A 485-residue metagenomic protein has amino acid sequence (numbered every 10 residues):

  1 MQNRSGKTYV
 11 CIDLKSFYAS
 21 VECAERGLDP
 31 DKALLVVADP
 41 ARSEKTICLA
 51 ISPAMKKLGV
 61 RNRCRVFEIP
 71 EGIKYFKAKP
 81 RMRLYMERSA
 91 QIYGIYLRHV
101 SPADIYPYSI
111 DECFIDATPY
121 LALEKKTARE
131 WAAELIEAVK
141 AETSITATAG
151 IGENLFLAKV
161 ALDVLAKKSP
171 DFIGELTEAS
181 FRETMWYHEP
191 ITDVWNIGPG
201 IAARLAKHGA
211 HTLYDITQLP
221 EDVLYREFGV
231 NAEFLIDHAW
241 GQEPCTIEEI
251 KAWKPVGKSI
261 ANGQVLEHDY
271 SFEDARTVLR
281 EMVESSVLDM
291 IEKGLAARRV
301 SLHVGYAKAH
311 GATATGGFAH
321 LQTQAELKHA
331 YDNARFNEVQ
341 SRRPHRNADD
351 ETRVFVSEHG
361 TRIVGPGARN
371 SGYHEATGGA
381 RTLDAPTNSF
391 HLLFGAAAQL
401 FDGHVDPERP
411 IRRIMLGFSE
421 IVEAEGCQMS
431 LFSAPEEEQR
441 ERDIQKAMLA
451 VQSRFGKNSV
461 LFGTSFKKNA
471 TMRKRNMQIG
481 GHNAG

Functional and structural regions predicted by a protein language model:
M1-E22, L157, Y187, P199 (+6 more regions): Non-catalytic peripheral regions of nucleotide-handling enzymes
M1-I110, F114, A239: Residues that scaffold, gate, or flank divalent-cation-dependent active/transport sites
C11, A203-I411, G426: DNA-contacting surface of Y-family translesion DNA polymerases
D13, G59, I69, D111 (+7 more regions): A residue-level signal for conserved active-site and pocket-lining positions in enzyme catalytic cores
M55-L58, R182-L213: Amphipathic, charged-and-aliphatic alpha-helical interface segments that function as noncatalytic docking
Y108-E112, G152-L155, L295-R299, R409-R413: Short Gly/Ser/Thr- and Asp/Glu-enriched loop/turn motifs at secondary-structure junctions
F114-I136, G209: Catalytic palm subdomain of template-directed nucleic-acid polymerases, centered on the conserved carboxylate motif
E130-E189: Long, highly charged, low-complexity intrinsically disordered interaction regions that mediate electrostatic DNA/RNA
